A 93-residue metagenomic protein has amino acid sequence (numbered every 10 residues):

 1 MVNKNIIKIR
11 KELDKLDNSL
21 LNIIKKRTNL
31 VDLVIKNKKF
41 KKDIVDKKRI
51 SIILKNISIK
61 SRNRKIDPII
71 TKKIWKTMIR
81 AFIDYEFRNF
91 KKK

Functional and structural regions predicted by a protein language model:
M1-K93: Domain-level signature for soluble enzymes in the chorismate/prephenate branch of the shikimate pathway
